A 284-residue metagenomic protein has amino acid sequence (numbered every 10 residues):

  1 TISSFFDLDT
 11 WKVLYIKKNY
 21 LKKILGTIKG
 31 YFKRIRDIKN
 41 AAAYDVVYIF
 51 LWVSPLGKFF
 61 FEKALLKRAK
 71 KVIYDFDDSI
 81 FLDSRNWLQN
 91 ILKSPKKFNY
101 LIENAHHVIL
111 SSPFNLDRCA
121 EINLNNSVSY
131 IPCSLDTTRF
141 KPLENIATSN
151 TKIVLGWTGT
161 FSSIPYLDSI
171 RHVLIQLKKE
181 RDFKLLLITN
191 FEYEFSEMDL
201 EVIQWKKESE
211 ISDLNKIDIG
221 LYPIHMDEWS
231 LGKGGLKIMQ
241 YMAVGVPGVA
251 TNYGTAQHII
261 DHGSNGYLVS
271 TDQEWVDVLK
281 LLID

Functional and structural regions predicted by a protein language model:
T1, D136-F140, T148-N215: Conserved catalytic-core segment of nucleotide-activated headgroup transferases in glycan assembly
T1-Y44, N115, F191-Y193: N-terminal strand-loop element at the rim of the active site of nucleotide-sugar-dependent glycosyltransferases
F32-Y44, L56-R68, Y74, I80-F81 (+1 more regions): Membrane-proximal helix-turn-helix segments that form the acceptor-binding/catalytic region of lipid-linked
V47, V108, I219-G220, P247-G248: Hydrophobic acceptor-binding patch used for acceptor engagement in glycosyltransferases
I49-L56: Short His-centered aromatic/hydrophobic patch
F114, S134: Carbohydrate-associated surface elements
P165, E208-A243, A250-H258: Nucleotide-sugar-dependent
D261-G263, Y267-Q273, L281-D284: Conserved acidic donor-binding segment of nucleotide-sugar-dependent glycosyltransferases
